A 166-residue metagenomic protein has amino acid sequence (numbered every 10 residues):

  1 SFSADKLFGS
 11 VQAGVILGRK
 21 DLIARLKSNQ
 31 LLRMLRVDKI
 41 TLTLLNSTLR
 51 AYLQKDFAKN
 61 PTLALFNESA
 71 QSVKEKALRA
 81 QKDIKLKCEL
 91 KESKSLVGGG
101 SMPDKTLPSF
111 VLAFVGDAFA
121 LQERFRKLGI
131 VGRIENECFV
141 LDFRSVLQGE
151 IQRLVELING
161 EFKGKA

Functional and structural regions predicted by a protein language model:
S1-Q81: Active-site C-terminal subdomain of aminotransferase-like
R33, Y52-D56, K87, L128-G132 (+1 more regions): Short secondary-structure junctions and interdomain/linker hinges
K74-G149: Conserved C-terminal alpha-helix-loop-beta "cap" of PLP-dependent enzymes that closes/shapes the active-site mouth
E150-L157: Charge-rich, low-aromatic oligomerization/scaffolding segments with amphipathic character
G160-A166: Generic C-terminal helix-cap and adjacent flexible tail
